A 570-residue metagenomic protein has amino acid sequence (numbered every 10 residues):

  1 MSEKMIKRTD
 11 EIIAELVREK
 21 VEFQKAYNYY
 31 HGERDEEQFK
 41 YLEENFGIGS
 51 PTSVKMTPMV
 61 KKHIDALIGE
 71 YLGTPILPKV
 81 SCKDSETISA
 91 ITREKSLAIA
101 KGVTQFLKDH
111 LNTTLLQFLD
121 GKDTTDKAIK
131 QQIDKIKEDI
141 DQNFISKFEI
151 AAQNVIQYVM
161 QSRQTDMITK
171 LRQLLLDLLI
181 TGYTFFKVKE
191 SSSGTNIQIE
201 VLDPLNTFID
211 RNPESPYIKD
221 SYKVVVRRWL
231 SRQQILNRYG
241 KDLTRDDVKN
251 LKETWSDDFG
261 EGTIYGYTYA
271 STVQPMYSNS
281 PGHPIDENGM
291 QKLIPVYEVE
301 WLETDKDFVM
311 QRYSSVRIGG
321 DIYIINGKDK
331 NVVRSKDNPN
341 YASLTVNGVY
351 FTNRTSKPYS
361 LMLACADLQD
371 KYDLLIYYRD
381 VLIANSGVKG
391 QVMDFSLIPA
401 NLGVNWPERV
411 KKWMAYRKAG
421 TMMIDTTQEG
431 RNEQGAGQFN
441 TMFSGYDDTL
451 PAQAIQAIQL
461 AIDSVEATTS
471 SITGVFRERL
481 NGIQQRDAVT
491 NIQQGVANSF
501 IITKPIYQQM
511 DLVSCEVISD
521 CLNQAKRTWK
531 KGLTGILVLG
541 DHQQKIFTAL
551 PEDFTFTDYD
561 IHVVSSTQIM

Functional and structural regions predicted by a protein language model:
M1-V309, I318, L450-A457, A461-S464 (+4 more regions): Extended, helix-rich architectural segments
S89-T104, T184, D394-N405, N491-S499 (+1 more regions): Eukaryote-specific, cytoplasm-facing alpha-helical/coiled-coil scaffolding segments in long proteins
T125-I136, Q484-V496: Short, conserved phosphate-binding/catalytic loop or strand-edge motifs used in phosphoryl-/nucleotidyl-transfer
E149, L179, L361, C365 (+5 more regions): Active-site-proximal structural scaffolding
R163-M167, I376-I383, T469, T473-R477 (+1 more regions): A generic secondary-structure signal for well-formed alpha-helical elements
M167-L175, K187-S191, I383-F395, R479-R486 (+1 more regions): Short coil/turn segments at secondary-structure boundaries
K189, I492-M570: Extended amphipathic alpha-helical segments with heptad-repeat/coiled-coil character used for oligomerization, fusion
K292-P295, E300-Q484: Extended, charged amphipathic alpha-helical segments
